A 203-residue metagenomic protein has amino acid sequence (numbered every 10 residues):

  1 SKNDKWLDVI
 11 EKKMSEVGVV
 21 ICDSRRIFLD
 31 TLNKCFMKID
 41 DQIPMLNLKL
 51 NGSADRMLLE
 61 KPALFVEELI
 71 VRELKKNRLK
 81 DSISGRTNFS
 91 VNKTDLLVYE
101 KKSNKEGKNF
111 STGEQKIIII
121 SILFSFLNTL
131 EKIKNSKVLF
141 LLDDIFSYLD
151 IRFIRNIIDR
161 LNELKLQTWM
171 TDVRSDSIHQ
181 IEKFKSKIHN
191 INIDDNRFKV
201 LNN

Functional and structural regions predicted by a protein language model:
S1-K2: Phosphate/Mg2+-binding loops and adjacent switch elements in nucleotide/diphosphate-handling enzyme cores
K5-L139, Y148, R152, N156-Q167 (+2 more regions): Conserved NTPase motor "head" modules and their coupling/switch loops across ABC/AAA+ ATPases, GTPases, and GHKL ATPases
F140, T168, I188-N190: Short, well-ordered beta-strand core segments
D143-I145: Walker B catalytic acidic pair
T171-V173: H-loop/switch region of ABC-family ATPase nucleotide-binding domains
I181-N203: A short helix-turn-beta junction within AAA+ P-loop NTPase domains corresponding to the substrate/partner-engaging
